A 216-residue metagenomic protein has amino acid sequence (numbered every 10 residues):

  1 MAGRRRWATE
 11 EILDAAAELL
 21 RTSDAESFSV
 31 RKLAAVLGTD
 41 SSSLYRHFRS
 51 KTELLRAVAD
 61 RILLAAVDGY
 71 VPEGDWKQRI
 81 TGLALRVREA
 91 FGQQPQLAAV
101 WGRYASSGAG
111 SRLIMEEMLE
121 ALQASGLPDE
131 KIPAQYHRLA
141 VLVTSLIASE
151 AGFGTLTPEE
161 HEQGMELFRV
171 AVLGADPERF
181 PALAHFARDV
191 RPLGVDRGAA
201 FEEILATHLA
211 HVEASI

Functional and structural regions predicted by a protein language model:
M1-K32, V36, R49-R56: Basic, helix-initiating cap at the start of DNA-binding domains
M1-W7, D68, F180-D189: N-terminal intrinsically disordered/low-complexity leader segments
I12-L20, V58, I62, V87 (+2 more regions): Short hydrophobic clusters on alpha-helical segments that form packing/core surfaces in small helical domains
T39-F48: Short hydrophobic/aromatic patch on the recognition helix
A59, R88-E117, A148-T155, P181-H185: Amphipathic alpha-helical segments used for helix-helix packing
D68-G110, D129-E130, Y136-L139: Hydrophobic alpha-helical connector segments
G152-I216: C-terminal peripheral helix-coil segments that are non-catalytic and often amphipathic
